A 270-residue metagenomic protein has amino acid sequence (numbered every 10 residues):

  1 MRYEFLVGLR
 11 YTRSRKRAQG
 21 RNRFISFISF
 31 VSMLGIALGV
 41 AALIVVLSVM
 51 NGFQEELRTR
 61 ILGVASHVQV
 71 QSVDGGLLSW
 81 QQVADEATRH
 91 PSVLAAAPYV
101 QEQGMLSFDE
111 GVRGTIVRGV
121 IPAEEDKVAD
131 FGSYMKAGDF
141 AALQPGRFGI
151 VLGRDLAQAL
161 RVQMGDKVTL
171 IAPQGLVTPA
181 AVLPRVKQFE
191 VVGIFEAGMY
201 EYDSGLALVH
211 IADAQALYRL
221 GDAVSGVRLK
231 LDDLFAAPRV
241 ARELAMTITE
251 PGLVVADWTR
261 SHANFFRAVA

Functional and structural regions predicted by a protein language model:
M1-G39: N-terminal Sec/SRP start-transfer signal
L6, R10-S14, E55, T59-S66 (+1 more regions): Short amphipathic alpha-helical coupling elements at transmembrane boundaries
G35, M50, Q54, H262-A270: Alpha-helical membrane-interface segments at transmembrane helix boundaries
I36, A41-I116, E124-A129, Y134-G146: Hydrophobic, regular-secondary-structure patches
G63-A65, P91, E110-T115, D126 (+6 more regions): Extracytoplasmic
G76-Q82, S107-D109, E125-F131, G146-R147 (+5 more regions): Solvent-exposed, non-transmembrane alpha-helical starts
V100, V120, K136-A212: Hydrophobic secondary-structure segments that place a key small or acidic residue at a functional site
Q174-G175, V182-A270: Mechanotransmission and gating elements of multispan inner-membrane complexes involved in transport and envelope
